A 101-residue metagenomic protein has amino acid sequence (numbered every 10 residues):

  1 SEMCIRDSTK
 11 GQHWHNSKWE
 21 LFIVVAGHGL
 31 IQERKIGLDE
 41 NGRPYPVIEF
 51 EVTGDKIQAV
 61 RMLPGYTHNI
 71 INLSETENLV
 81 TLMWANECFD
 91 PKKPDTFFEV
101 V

Functional and structural regions predicted by a protein language model:
S1, Q32, L82: Residues in well-ordered beta-strands of folded domains
M3-I5: Short, small-residue-biased leader/transition segments that mark boundaries at the very start of proteins
S8-L21, G54-K56: A short beta-loop-beta micro-motif enriched in histidine and acidic residues
G11-H15, I31-Q32, A59-M62, H68-E75: Short beta-strand His + acidic residue motifs that chelate non-heme Fe in jelly-roll/DSBH and cupin folds
S17-D39: Glycine- and acidic-residue-biased ligand/ion/polar-headgroup-sensing regions
L21, E49, N69: Short, surface-exposed charged micro-motifs
L38-P64: Short acidic-glycine-tyrosine-enriched beta hairpin
D39-P46, N69-V101: Double-stranded beta-helix
